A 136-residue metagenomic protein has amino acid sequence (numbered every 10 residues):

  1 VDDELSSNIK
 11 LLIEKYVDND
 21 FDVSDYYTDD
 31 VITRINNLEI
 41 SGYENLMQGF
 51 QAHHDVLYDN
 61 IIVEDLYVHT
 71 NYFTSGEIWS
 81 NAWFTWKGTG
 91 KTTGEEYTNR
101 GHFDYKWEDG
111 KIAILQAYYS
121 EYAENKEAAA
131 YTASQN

Functional and structural regions predicted by a protein language model:
V1-D18, Q135-N136: Short, low-complexity N-terminal intrinsically disordered segments enriched in polar/charged residues
D20-Y72: A solvent-exposed, acidic/Ser-Thr-rich amphipathic alpha-helical stretch
D25-Y26, G76-E77, Y105-A113: Short, solvent-exposed coil/turn segments at beta-strand boundaries
I32-T33, F103, I114-Q116: Structural recognition of the beta-strand scaffold that forms the well-ordered cores of secreted hydrolase catalytic
F73-K87: Conserved N-terminal glycine/acidic-rich loop preference
W83-K111: Exposed beta-sheet edge and beta->alpha loop/turn motif
I114-N136: Low-complexity, intrinsically disordered terminal/linker segments enriched in charged and Gly/Pro repeats
